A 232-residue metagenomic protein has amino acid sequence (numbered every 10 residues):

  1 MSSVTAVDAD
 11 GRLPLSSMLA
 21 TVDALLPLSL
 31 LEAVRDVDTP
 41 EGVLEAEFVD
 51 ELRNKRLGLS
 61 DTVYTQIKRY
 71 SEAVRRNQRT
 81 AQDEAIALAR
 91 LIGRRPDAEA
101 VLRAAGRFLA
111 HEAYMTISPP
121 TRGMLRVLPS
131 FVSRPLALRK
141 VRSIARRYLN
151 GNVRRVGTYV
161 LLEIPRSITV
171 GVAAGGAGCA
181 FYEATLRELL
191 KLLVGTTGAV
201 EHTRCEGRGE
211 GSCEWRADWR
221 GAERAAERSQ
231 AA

Functional and structural regions predicted by a protein language model:
M1-Y159, I168-A177, E206-E210, E223-A232: N-terminal accessory segment detector
D61, T197-V200: Short, surface-exposed acidic
P119, C179-F181, W215-A217: General N-terminal targeting signals
R142-L149, L190-G198: Short secondary-structure junctions
G178-L193: Short, non-transmembrane amphipathic alpha-helical segments
A199-W219: Beta-rich nucleic-acid/ligand-interaction surfaces
